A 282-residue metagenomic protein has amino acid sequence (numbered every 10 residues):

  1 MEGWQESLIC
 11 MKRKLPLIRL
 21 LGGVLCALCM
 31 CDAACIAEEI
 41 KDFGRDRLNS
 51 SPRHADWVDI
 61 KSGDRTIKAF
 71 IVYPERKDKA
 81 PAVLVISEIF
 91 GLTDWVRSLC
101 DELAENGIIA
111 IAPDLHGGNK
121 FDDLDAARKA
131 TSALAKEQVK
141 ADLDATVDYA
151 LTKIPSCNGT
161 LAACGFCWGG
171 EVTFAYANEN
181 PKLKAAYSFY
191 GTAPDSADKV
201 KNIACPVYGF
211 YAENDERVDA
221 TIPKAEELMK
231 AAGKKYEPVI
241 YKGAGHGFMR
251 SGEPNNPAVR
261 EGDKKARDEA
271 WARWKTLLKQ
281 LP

Functional and structural regions predicted by a protein language model:
L21-D32: Bacterial N-terminal signal peptides
F43-P52, W57-K153, M249-N256, E261: Serine-hydrolase catalytic machinery in alpha/beta-hydrolase-like enzymes
P155-F166: Alpha/beta-hydrolase fold nucleophile elbow
G165-G169, T173: Gly/Ala-rich beta-loop-alpha elbow adjacent to hydrolase catalytic centers
K182-G191: A conserved short beta-strand
I203, G209-Y211: Short beta-strand/loop motif that positions the catalytic acidic residue of the alpha/beta-hydrolase fold
N214-D219: Acidic catalytic loop of the alpha/beta-hydrolase fold
K235-P282: C-terminal catalytic histidine-bearing segment of alpha/beta-hydrolase fold enzymes
